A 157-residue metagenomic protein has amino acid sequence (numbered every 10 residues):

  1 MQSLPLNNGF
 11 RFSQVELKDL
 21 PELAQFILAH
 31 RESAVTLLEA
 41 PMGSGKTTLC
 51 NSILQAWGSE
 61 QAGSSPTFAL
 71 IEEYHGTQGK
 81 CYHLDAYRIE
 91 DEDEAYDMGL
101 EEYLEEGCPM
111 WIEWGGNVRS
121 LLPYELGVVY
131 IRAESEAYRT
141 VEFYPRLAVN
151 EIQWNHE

Functional and structural regions predicted by a protein language model:
L4-V15, E90-D93, E101-E157: Short phosphate-coordinating micro-motif centered on Lys-Gly-acidic
D19-H30: Pre-Walker A adenine-sensing motif
T36-L38: Hydrophobic anchor at the beta1->P-loop junction of P-loop NTPases
P41: P-loop (Walker A) phosphate-binding loop of NTP-binding proteins
K46: Conserved lysine of the Walker
S59-H75: Short beta-strand-centered segment that lines the nucleotide-binding/catalytic pocket of NTP-utilizing
H83-E90: Switch II (G3) loop of P-loop NTPases
